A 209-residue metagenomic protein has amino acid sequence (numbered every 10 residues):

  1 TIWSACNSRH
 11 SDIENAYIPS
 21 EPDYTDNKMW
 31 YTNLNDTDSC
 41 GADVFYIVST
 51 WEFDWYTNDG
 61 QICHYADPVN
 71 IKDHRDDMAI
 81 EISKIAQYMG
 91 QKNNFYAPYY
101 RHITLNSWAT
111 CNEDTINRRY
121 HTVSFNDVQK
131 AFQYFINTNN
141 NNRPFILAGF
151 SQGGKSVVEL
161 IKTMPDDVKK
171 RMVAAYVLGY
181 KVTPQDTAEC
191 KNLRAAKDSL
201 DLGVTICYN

Functional and structural regions predicted by a protein language model:
T1-I2: Hydrophobic membrane-insertion alpha-helices, especially the h-region of bacterial N-terminal signal peptides
C6, N126-N141, K162-N209: Surface cap/lid and interfacial helix-loop subdomains adjacent to catalytic sites that gate substrate access
C6-R75: N-terminal low-complexity, Ser/Thr- and acidic-residue-enriched intrinsically disordered segments
T37-S39, P68, T115, D167 (+2 more regions): Coil residues (strongly favoring Ser/Thr
C40-A42, N93, N142-P144, K170-M172: A general structural motif
D43-I47, Y96-Y99, I146-L147, A174-V177 (+1 more regions): Structural recognition of the beta-strand scaffold that forms the well-ordered cores of secreted hydrolase catalytic
I47-P144: Active-site catalytic motif of lipid deacylating hydrolases and related acyltransferases
G149-G153, V157: Gly/Ala-rich beta-loop-alpha elbow adjacent to hydrolase catalytic centers
